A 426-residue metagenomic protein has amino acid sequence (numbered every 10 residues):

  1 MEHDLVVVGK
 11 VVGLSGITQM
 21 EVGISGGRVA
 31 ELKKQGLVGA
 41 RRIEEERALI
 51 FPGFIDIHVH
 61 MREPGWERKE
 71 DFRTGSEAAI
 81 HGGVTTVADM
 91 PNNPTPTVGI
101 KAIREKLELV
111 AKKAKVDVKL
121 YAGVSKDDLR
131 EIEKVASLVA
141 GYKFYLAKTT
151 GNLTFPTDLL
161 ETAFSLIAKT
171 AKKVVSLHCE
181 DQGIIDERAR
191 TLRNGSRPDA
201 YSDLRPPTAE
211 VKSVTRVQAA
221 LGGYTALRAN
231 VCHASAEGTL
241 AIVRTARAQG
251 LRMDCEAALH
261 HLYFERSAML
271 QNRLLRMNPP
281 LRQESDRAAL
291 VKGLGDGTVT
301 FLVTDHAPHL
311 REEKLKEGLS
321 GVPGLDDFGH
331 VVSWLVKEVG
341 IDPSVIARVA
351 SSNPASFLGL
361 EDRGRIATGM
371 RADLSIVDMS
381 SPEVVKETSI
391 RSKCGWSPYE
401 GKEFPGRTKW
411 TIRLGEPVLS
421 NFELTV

Functional and structural regions predicted by a protein language model:
M1-V38: N-terminal metal-binding scaffold of metallo-dependent hydrolase/deaminase domains
G9, G27, R47, H58 (+14 more regions): Divalent metal-coordination and catalytic microenvironments
G9, T368-V426: C-terminal cap of metal-dependent C-N hydrolases
Q35-I50: Active-site metal-binding motif and surrounding structural segment of the metallo-beta-lactamase
A48-K113: Metal-associated gating/positioning segment near the N- to mid-region
H60-K69, A88-I100, L120-D128, A147-T154 (+4 more regions): Divalent metal-binding segments
R130-Y145, T150-L302: Histidine/acidic residue-rich metal-binding segments in metalloenzymes
P198-A226, G295-D296, T300-L302, H306-V377: His/Asp/Glu-enriched, well-ordered alpha-helical/loop segment that forms or immediately abuts the divalent-metal
